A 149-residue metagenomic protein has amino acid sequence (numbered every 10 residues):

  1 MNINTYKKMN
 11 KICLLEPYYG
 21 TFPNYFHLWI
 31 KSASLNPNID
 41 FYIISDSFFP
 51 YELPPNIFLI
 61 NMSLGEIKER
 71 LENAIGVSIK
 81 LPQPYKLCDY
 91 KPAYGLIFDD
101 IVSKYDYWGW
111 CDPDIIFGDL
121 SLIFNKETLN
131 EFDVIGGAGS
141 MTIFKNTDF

Functional and structural regions predicted by a protein language model:
M1-L28: N-proximal low-complexity "stem/linker" segments adjacent to membrane-targeting elements
C13-L15, D40-Y42, F58: A structural signal for isolated positions on well-ordered beta-strands in alpha/beta enzyme cores
Y19-F22, S47-P50, L64-I67, I115-F117 (+1 more regions): Short, solvent-exposed loop/turn segments at secondary-structure junctions
F26, E52-P54, D119-F124: A short acidic (Asp/Glu
I30-D40: Short, acidic, metal-binding catalytic loop of nucleotide-sugar glycosyltransferases
D46-S103: Active-site-proximal specificity loops/subdomain of glycosyltransferases
K91-G136: GT-A fold catalytic core of metal-dependent nucleotide-sugar glycosyltransferases, centered on the diacidic
A138-F149: Conserved nucleotide-sugar donor-binding and metal-coordinating catalytic region shared by glycosyltransferases
